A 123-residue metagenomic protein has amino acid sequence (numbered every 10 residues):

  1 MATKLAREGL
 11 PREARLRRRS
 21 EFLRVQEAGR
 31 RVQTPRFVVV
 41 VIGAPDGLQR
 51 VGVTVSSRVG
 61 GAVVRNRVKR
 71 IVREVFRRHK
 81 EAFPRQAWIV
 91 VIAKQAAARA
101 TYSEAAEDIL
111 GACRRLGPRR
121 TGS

Functional and structural regions predicted by a protein language model:
M1-S123: Positively charged, solvent-exposed patches that mediate nucleic-acid binding
